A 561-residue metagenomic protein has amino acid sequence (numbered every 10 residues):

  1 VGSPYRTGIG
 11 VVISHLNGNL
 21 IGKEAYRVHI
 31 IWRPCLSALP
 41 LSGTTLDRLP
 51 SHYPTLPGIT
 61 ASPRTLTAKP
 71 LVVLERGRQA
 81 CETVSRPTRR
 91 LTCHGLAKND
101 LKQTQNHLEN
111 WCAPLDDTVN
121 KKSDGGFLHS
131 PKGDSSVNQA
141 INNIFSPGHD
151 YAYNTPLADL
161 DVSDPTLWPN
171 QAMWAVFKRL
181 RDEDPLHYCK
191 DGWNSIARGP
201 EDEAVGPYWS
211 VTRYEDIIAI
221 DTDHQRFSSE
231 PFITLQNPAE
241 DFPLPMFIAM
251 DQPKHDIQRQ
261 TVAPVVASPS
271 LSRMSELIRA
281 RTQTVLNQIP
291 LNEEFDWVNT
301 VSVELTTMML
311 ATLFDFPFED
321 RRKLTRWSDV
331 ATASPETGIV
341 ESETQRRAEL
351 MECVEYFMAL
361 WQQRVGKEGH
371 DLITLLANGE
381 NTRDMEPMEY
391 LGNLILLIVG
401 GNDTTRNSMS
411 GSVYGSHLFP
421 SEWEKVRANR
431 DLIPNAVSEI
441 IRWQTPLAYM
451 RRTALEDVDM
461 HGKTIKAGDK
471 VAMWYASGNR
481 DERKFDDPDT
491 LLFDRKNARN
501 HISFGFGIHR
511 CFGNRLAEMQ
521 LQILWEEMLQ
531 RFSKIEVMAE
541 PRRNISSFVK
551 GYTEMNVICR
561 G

Functional and structural regions predicted by a protein language model:
G2-L16: Extreme N-terminal basic, low-complexity initiation segments that serve as generic localization/processing leaders
R6, H52-L56, P63, R86: Compositionally biased, intrinsically disordered low-complexity segments enriched in Pro/Arg/Gln/His
N17, E24, G77, C81 (+1 more regions): Hydrophobic, low-acid, alpha-helix-prone terminal segments
N17-I21, I59, P63: N-terminal helix-forming leader/targeting segments
E82, L101, E109, D116-S123: Short, positively charged and aromatic/hydrophobic N-terminal segments
K102-N106, N120, F127-G561: Cytochrome P450
